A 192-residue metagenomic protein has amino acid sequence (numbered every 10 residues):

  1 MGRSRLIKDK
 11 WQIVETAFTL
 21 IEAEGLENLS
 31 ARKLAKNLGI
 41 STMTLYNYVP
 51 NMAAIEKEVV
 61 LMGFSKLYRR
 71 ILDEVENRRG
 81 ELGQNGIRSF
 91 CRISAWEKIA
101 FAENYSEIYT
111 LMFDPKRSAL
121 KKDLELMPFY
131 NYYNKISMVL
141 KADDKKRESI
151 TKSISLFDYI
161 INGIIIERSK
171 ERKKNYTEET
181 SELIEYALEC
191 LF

Functional and structural regions predicted by a protein language model:
M1-E24, A31-K33: Basic, helix-initiating cap at the start of DNA-binding domains
I21, I55-G63, R70, M112 (+2 more regions): Alpha-helical DNA-contacting segments of helix-turn-helix folds
E22-L26, Y46-E58: HTH DNA-binding helix-turn interface
R32-N37, L45: Append "Primarily bacterial transcriptional regulators
D73-Y105, F157: Hydrophobic alpha-helical connector segments
N85, R117-D144, T151-S155, E185-E189: Amphipathic alpha-helical packing segments from all-alpha helical-bundle domains
I99-L120, I166-K173: Amphipathic alpha-helical segments used for helix-helix packing
M138-K141, I160-F192: C-terminal peripheral helix-coil segments that are non-catalytic and often amphipathic
